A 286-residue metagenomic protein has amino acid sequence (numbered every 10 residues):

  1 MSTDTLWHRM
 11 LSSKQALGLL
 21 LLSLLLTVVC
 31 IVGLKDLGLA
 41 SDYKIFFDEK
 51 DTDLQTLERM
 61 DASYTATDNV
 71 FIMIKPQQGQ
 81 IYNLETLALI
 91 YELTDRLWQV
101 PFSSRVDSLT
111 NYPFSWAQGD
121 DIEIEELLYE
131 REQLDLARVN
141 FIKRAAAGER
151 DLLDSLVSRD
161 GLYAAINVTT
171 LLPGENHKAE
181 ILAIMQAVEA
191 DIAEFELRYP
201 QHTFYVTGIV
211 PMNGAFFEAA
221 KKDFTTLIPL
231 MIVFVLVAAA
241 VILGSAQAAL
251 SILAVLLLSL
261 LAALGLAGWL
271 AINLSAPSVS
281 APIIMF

Functional and structural regions predicted by a protein language model:
M1-S41: Signature of alpha-helical transmembrane segments and their immediate interfacial
S12-Q15, L34-I81, L136-V157, I284: Solvent-exposed, non-transmembrane loop/terminal regulatory segments of multi-pass membrane proteins
L17-L21, I228-P229, A249-L253: Hydrophobic alpha-helical transmembrane segments
S23-C30, M231-A239, V255, S259 (+2 more regions): Alpha-helical transmembrane segments of integral membrane proteins
E58, A62, A88, Q133-A246 (+1 more regions): Extracytoplasmic
N69-Q78, I124-Y129, A164-G174: Short, hydrophobic beta-strand segments
M73-P76, Y91-A117: Short amphipathic beta-strand/extended segments in non-transmembrane regions
A249-F286: Hydrophobic transmembrane alpha-helices and their membrane-interface caps in long multi-pass transport proteins
